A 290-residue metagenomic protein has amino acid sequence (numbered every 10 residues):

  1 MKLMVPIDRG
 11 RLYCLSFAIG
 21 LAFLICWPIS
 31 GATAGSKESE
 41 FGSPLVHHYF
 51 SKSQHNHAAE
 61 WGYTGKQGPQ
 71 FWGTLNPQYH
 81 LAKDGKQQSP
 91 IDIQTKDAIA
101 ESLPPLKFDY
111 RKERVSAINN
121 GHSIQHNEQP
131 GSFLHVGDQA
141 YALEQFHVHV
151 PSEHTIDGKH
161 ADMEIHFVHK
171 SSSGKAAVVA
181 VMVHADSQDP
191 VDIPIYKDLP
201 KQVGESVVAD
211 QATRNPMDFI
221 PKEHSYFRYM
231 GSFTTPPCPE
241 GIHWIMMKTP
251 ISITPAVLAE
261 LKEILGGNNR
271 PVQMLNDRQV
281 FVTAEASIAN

Functional and structural regions predicted by a protein language model:
K2-S16, G20, W27-N290: Alpha-carbonic anhydrase
